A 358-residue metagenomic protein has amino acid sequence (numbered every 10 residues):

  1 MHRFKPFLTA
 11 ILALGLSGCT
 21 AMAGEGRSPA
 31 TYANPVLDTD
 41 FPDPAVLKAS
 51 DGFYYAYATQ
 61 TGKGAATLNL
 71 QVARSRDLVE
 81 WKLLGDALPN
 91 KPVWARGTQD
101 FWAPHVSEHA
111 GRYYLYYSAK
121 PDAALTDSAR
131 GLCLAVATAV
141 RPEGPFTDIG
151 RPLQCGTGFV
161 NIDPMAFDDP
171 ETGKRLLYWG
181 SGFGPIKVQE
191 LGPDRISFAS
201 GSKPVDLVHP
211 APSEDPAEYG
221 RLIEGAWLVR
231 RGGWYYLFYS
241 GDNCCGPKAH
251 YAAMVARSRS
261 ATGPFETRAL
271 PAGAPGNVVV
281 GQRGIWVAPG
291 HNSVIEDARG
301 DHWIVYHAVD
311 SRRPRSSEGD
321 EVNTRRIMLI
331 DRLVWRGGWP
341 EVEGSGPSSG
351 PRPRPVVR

Functional and structural regions predicted by a protein language model:
M1-L8: Bacterial N-terminal signal peptides that target proteins for export
T9-G18: Bacterial N-terminal signal peptides
C19-R358: Carbohydrate-active catalytic/glycan-binding domains of CAZyme proteins, especially the secreted or lumenal ectodomains
